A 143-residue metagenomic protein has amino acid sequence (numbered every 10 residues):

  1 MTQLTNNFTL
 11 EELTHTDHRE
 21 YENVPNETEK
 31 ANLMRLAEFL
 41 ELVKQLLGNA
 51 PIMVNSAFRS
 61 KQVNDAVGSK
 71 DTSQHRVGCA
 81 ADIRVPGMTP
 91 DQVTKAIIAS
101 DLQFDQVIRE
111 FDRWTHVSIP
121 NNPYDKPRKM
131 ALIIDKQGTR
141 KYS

Functional and structural regions predicted by a protein language model:
M1-G48, Q137-S143: Extracytoplasmic cell-surface/polysaccharide-interacting catalytic and binding patches
N23-E27, S69, P127-M130: Short, polar loop/linker segments at the starts of domains and inter-domain junctions
F39-A50, Q92, A96-D101: Generic non-transmembrane alpha-helical segments
E41-G68: Extended, low-complexity, intrinsically disordered C-terminal regulatory tails of eukaryotic serine/threonine kinases
M53-N55, A80-R84, H116-S118: Structural recognition of the beta-strand scaffold that forms the well-ordered cores of secreted hydrolase catalytic
S56, Q74, Q106-E110: Short beta-strand
D71-Q92: Acidic, His- and aromatic-enriched active-site or binding-groove loops in soluble protein domains that engage sugars
V85-S143: Catalytic cores and adjacent binding grooves of peptidoglycan-active enzymes
